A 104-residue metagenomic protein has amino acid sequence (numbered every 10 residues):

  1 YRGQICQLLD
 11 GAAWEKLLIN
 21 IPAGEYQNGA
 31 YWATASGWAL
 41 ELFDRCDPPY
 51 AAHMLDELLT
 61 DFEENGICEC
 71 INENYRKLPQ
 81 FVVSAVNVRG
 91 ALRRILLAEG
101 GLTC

Functional and structural regions predicted by a protein language model:
Y1-Y31, H53-C104: Extended glycan-interaction surfaces of carbohydrate-active proteins
S36-L58: Alpha-helical support elements that line or immediately flank enzyme active sites and cofactor-binding pockets
